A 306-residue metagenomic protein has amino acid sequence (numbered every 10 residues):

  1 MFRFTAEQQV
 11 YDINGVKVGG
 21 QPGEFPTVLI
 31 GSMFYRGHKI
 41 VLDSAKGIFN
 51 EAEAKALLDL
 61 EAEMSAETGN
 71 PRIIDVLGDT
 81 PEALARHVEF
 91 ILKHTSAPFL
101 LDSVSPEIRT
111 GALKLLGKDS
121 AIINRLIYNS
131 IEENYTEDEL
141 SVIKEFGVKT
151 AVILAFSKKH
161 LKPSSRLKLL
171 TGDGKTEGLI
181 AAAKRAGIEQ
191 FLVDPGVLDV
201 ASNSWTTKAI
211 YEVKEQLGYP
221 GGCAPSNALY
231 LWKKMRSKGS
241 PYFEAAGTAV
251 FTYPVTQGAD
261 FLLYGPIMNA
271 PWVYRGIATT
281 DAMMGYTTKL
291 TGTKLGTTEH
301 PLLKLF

Functional and structural regions predicted by a protein language model:
M1-A6, V16-V18, H87, A181 (+2 more regions): Short, flexible coil/linker segments at or flanking structured domains
F2-G19, G31, Y35-R36, G265-F306: Extended, intrinsically disordered, low-complexity segments
T5, T27, T68, T80 (+12 more regions): Residue-identity detector for threonine
V10-T171: Active-site beta->alpha loop and helix N-cap motifs at the rims of alpha/beta catalytic domains
K39-A54, K184, D281-T293: A signal for specific C-terminal beta-sheet/loop modules enriched in small/flexible residues with GP/PG/PP motifs
R72-V88, E189, D194, L198-D199 (+1 more regions): Short N-terminal signal/transit or membrane-insertion segments and the immediately adjacent low-complexity/disordered
S141-T288: Catalytic alpha/beta core domains of metabolic enzymes, predominantly
